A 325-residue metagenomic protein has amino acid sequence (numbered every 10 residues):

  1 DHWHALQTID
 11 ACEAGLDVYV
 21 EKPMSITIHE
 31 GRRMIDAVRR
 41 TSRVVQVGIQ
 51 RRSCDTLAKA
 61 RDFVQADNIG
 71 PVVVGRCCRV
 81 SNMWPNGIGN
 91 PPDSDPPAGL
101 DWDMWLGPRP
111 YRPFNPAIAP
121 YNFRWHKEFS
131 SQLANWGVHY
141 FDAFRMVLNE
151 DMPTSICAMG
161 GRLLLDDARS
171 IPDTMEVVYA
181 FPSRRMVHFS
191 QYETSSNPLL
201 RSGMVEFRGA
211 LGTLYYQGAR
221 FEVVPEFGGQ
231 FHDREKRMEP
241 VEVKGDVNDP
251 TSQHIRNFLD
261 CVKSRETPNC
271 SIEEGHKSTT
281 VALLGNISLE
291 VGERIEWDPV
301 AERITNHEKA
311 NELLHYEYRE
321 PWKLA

Functional and structural regions predicted by a protein language model:
D1-H2: N-terminal glycine-rich "phosphate-gripper" loop used for MgATP/nucleotide binding and carboxylate activation
A5-S53, D67: Beta-strand-loop-alpha-helix segment that lines the small-molecule cofactor/substrate pocket of alpha/beta enzymes
L6, H29, A58-K59, S202: Generic recognition of short, well-ordered alpha-helical segments
D10, F63-A66, P96, V147: A general structural signal for stabilizing positions within well-ordered secondary structure
A37, K59-F63: Active-site Tyr-X1-5-Lys
K59, P71-S131, N135-A325: Contiguous beta-strand/loop segments that form the cofactor/metal-binding neighborhood of enzyme cores
